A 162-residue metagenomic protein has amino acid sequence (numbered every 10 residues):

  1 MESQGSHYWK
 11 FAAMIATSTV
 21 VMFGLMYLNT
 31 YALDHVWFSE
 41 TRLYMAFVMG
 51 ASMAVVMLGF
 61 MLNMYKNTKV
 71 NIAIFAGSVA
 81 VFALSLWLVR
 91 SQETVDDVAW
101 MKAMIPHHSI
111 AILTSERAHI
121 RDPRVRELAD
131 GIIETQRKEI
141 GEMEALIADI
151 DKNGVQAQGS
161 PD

Functional and structural regions predicted by a protein language model:
S3-T17, Y27-T30, D34-A46, G59-V98 (+1 more regions): All-alpha RGS (Regulator of G-protein Signaling) helical domain and cognate RGS-like helical scaffolds
S18-M22, M45-S52: Generic alpha-helical transmembrane segments
A51-V56, K138: Juxtamembrane amphipathic/hinge helix adjacent to a transmembrane helix
